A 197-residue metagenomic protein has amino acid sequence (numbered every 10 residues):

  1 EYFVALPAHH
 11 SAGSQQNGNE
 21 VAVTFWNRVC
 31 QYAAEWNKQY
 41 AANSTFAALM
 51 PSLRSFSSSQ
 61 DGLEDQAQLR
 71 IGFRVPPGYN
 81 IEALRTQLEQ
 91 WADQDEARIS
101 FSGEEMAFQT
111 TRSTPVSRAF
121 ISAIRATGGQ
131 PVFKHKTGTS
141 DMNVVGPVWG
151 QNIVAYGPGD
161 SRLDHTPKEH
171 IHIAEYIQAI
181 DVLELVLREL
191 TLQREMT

Functional and structural regions predicted by a protein language model:
E1-T197: Metal-dependent amide/peptide-bond hydrolase catalytic core, centered on the "pita-bread" metallohydrolase fold
